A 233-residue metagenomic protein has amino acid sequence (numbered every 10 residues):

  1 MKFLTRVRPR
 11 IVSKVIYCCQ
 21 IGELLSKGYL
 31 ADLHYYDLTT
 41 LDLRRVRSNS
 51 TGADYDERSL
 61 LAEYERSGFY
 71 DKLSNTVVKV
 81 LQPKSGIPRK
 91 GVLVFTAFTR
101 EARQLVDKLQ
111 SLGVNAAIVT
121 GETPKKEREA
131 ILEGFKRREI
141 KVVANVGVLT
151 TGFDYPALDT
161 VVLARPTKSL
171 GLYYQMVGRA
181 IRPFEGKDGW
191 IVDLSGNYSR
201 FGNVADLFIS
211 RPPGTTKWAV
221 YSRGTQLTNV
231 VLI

Functional and structural regions predicted by a protein language model:
M1-Y35: Post-DEXD/H (motif II) to motif III coupling segment of the RecA-like Helicase ATP-binding lobe
V12-K14, L30-L33, L112-N115, P156-T160 (+1 more regions): Short glycine-/polar-rich loops that comprise or flank the Walker A/P-loop and associated switch/sensor motifs
E23-D71: Inter-lobe coupling/hinge segments of SF2-like helicase ATPases
G28, V143-V161, G178-R182: SF2 helicase motor core recognition
L61-L109: Conserved strand-helix element at the start of the C-terminal RecA-like helicase core
L73-K79, K84, G91, N203-I233: Long, largely alpha-helical accessory region at the distal end of helicase-like NTP-driven motors
R103-D107, V114-T150: Conserved helicase ATPase core of P-loop NTP-dependent helicases/translocases
L172, R179-I209: Conserved segment of the helicase C-terminal RecA-like domain
